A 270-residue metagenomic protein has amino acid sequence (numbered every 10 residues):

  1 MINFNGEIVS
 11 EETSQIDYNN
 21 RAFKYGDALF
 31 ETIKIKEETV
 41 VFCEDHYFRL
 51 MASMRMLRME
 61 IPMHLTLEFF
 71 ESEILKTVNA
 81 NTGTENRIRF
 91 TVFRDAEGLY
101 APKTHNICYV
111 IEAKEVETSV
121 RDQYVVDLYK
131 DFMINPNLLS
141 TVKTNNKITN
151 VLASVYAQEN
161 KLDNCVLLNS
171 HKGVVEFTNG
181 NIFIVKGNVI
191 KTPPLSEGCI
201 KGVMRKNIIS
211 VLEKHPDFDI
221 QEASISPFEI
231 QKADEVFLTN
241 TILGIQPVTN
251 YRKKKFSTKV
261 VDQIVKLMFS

Functional and structural regions predicted by a protein language model:
M1-K76, A101-S270: Helix-start/capping segments and mature chain N-termini
E68-L99: Short, acidic/charged, Gly/Pro-enriched secondary-structure junctions
